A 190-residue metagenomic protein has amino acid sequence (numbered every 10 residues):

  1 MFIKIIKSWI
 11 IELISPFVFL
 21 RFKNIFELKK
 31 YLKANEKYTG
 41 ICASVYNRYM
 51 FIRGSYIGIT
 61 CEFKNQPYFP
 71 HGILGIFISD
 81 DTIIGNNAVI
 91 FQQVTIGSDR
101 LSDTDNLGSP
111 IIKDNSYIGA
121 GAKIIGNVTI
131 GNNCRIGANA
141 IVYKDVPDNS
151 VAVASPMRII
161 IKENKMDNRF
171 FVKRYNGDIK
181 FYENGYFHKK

Functional and structural regions predicted by a protein language model:
M1-G54, N164-K190: Terminal amphipathic alpha-helical/low-complexity segments used for targeting or macromolecular assembly
R53, I59, K64-N65, P70-H71 (+12 more regions): Left-handed beta-helix
S150-A152, P156-F170: Conserved beta-strand-loop-alpha-helix hinge in the C-terminal portion of ABC ATPase nucleotide-binding domains
